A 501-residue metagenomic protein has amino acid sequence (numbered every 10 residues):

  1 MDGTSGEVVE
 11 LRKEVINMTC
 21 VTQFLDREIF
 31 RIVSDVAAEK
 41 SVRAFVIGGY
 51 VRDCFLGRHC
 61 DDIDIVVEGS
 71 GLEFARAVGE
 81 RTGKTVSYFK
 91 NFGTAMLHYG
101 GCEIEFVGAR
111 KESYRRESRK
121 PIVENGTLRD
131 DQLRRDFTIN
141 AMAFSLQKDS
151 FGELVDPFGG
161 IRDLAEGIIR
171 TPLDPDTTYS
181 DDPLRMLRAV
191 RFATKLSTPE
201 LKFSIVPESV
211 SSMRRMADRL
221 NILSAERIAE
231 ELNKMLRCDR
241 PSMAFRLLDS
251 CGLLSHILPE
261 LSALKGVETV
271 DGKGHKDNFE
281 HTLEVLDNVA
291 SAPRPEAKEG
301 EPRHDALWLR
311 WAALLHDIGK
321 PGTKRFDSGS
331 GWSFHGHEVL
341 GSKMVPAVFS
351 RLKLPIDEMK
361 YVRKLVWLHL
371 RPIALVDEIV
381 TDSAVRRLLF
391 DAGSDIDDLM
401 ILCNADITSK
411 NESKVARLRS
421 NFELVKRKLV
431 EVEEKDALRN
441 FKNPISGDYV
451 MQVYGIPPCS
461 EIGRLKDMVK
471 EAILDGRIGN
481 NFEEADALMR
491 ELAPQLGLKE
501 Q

Functional and structural regions predicted by a protein language model:
M1-Q501: Catalytic cores of the polymerase beta-like nucleotidyltransferase superfamily and closely associated nucleotide
